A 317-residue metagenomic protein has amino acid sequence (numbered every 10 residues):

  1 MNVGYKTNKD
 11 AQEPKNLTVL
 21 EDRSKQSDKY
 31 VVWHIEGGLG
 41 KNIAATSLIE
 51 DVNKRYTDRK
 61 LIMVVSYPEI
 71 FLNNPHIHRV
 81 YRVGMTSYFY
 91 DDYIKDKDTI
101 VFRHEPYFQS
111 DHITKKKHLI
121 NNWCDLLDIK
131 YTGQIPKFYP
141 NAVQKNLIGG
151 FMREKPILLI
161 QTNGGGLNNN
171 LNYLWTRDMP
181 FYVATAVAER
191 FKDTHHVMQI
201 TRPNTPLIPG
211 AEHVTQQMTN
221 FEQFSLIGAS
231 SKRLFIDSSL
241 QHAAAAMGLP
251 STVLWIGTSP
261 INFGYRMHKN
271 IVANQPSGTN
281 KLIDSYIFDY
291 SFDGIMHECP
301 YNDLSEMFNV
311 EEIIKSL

Functional and structural regions predicted by a protein language model:
N2-H118, E222-S225, K232, Q241-A243: Active-site and donor-binding regions of nucleotide-sugar-utilizing enzymes
V31-V32, K60-I62, L159, H196-M198 (+1 more regions): A structural signal for isolated positions on well-ordered beta-strands in alpha/beta enzyme cores
N42, L72-N74, D92, N169-L171 (+3 more regions): Short glycine-/acidic-enriched loop or helix-start segments at secondary-structure transitions that form or flank
D51, R55, I129, I135-Q199: Core catalytic architecture of nucleotide-activated donor-dependent transferases building glycoconjugates
P75-T86, K95-I100, L207-M218, L249 (+1 more regions): Active-site regions of enzymes building and remodeling cell-envelope glycoconjugates
T99-P106, T205-L207, T252-T258, D303 (+1 more regions): Active-site anion-handling motifs in enzyme catalytic cores
F108-M152, M267-L317: Leloir-type glycosyltransferase catalytic cores
Y173-I261, H268-I271: Donor-binding and catalytic core of enzymes assembling or modifying cell-surface/extracellular glycoconjugates
